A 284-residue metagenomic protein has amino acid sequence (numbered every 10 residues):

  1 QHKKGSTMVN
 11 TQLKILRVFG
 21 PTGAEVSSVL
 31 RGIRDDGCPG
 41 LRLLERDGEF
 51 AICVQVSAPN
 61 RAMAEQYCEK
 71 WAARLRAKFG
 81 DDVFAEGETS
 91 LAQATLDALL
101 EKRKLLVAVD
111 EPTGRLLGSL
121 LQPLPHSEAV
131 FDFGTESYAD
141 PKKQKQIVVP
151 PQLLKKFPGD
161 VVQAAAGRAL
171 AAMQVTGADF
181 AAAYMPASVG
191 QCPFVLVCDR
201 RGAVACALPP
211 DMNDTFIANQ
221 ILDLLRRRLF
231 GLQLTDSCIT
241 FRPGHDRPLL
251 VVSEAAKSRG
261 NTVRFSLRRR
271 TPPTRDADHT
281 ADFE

Functional and structural regions predicted by a protein language model:
Q1-G48, Y67-C68: Accessory alpha-helical/coil subdomains and C-terminal extensions that flank or cap enzyme catalytic cores
A24, S28-G32, D36, V252-A256 (+2 more regions): Acidic, Ser/Thr-rich low-complexity intrinsically disordered segments
S27, E49, N60, G118 (+1 more regions): Mixed-charge interfacial surface used for oligomerization/domain docking and macromolecular partner engagement
P39, F50-I52, Q191-V195: Change "...and in nucleic-acid phosphodiester-cleaving endonucleases..." to "...and in nucleic-acid processing enzymes
R46, F50-C68: Terminal amphipathic helices with adjacent charged low-complexity linkers/tails
M63-S253, G260-R269, F283-E284: Short alpha-helical segments enriched in small residues
A277-D282: Short, intrinsically disordered C-terminal tails of secreted or membrane-associated proteins
